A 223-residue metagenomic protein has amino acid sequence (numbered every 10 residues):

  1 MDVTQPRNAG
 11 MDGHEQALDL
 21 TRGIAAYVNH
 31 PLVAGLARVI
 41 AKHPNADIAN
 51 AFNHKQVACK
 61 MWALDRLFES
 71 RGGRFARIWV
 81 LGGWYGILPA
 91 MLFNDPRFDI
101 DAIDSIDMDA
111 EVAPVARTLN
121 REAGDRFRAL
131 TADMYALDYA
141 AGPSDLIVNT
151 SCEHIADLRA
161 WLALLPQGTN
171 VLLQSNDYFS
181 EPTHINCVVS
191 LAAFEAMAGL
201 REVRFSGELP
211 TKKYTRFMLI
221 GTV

Functional and structural regions predicted by a protein language model:
D2-G73: S-adenosyl-L-methionine
G73-Y85: Conserved class I S-adenosyl-L-methionine
Y85-D99: Conserved SAM-binding loop of SAM-dependent methyltransferases across substrates and taxa, primarily the Class I
Y85-L88, D109-E111, Y135-L137, N149-A156 (+1 more regions): Short acidic, S/G/P-rich loop/turn micro-motifs used as interaction or catalytic elements
D101-D107: Conserved SAM-binding motif I beta-strand of class I
M108-L146: S-adenosyl-L-methionine
T131-L172: Active-site/pore-lining binding-face segments in mid-to-C-terminal subdomains
A156-L219: C-terminal substrate-binding/active-site "lid" region of AdoMet-derived donor-dependent transferases
